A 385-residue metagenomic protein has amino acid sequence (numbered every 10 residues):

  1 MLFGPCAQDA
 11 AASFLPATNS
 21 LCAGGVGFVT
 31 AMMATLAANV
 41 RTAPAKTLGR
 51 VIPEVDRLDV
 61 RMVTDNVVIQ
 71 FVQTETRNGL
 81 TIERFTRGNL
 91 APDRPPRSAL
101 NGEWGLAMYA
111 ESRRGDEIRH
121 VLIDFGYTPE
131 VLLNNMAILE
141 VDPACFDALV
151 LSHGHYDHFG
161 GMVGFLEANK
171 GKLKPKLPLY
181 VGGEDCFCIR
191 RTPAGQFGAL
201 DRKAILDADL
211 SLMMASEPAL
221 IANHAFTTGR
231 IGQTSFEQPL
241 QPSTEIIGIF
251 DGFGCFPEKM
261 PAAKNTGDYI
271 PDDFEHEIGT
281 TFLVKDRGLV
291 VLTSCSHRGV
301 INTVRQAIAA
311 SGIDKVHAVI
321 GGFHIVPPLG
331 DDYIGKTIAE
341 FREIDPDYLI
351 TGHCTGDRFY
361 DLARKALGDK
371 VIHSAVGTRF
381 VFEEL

Functional and structural regions predicted by a protein language model:
L2-E117, T227-H276: Zn-dependent metallo-beta-lactamase
Q70, E130, Y156-F159, C186-I189 (+4 more regions): Active-site environment of divalent metal-dependent phosphoester hydrolases
P96-W104, S112-A148, V163-G164, G171 (+2 more regions): Pre-active-site segment of Zn-dependent metallo-hydrolases
L132, A263-D314, G321-F323: Active-site-proximal loop/helix segments of hydrolase catalytic cores
F146-D157: Metallo-beta-lactamase
V150, L177-F187, H317-G322, D347-T355: Short internal beta-strands
G182-I278, I372-L385: Metallo-beta-lactamase
D207-M214, I338-L385: Binuclear metal-ion centers of metallo-dependent hydrolases, dominated by the metallo-beta-lactamase
